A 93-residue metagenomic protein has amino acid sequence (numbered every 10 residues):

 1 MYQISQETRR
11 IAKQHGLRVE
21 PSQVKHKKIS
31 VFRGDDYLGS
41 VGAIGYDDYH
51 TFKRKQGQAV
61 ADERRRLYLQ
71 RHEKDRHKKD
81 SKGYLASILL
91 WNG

Functional and structural regions predicted by a protein language model:
M1-G93: Arg/Lys-rich, low-complexity, intrinsically disordered basic segments
